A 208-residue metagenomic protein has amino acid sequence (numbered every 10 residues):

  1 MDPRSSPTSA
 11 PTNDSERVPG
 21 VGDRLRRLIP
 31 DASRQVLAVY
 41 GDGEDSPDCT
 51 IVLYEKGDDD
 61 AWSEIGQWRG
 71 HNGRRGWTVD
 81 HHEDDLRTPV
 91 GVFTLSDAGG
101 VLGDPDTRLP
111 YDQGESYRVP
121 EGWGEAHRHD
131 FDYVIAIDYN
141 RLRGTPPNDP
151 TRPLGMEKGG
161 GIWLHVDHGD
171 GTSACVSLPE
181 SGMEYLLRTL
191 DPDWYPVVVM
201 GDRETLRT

Functional and structural regions predicted by a protein language model:
M1-V166, R188, R203-T208: Cell wall/extracellular polymer interaction/catalysis modules
W163-H165, V176-S177, V198-G201: Conserved active-site loop/cleft motifs that coordinate metal ions or position small ligands
D167-G171: Short glycine-enriched loop/turn motifs at secondary-structure junctions
T172-E180: Active-site nucleophilic cysteine motif
E180-T208: Long, compositionally biased interface segments
